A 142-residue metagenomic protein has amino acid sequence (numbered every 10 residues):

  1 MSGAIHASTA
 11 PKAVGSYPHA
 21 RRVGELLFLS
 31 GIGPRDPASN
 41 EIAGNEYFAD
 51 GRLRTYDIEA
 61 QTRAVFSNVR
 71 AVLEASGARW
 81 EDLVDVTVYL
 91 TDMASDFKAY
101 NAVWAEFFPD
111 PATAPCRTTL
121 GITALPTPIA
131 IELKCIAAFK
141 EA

Functional and structural regions predicted by a protein language model:
S2-A142: Short, polar/acidic, helix-capping and beta-turn segments at strand->helix junctions that line the mouths
